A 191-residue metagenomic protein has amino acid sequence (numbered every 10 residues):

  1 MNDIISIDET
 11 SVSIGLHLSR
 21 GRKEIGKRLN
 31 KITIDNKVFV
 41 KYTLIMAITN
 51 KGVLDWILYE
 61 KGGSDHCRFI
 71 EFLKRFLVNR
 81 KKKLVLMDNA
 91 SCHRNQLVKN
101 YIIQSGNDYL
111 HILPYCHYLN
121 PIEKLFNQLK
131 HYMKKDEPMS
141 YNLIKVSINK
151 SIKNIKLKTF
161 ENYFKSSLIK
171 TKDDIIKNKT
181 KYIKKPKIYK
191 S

Functional and structural regions predicted by a protein language model:
M1-I4, I122-S191: C-terminal anion-handling pockets and recognition modules
M1-K74, I176, T180-I188: Extended, low-complexity cationic-aromatic segments
D8-T10, M46, L73, L84 (+5 more regions): Generic structural signal for small/hydrophobic residues in well-ordered secondary structure, especially within
G15, H66-L110: RNase H-like DDE/DDD metal-dependent nuclease/strand-transfer catalytic core used by mobile genetic elements
S19-R22, K99-I102, K124-L125: Short, glycine/charged-enriched secondary-structure capping and boundary segments
R28-N36, I103-P121: RNase H-like polynucleotidyl transferase catalytic core
K37, S64-E71, L97, P121-K124 (+2 more regions): Generic recognition of short, well-ordered alpha-helical interface segments
M87-N89, Q96, L110-K134, N142: RNase H-like two-metal-ion nuclease catalytic core shared by retroviral integrases and related mobile-element nucleases
